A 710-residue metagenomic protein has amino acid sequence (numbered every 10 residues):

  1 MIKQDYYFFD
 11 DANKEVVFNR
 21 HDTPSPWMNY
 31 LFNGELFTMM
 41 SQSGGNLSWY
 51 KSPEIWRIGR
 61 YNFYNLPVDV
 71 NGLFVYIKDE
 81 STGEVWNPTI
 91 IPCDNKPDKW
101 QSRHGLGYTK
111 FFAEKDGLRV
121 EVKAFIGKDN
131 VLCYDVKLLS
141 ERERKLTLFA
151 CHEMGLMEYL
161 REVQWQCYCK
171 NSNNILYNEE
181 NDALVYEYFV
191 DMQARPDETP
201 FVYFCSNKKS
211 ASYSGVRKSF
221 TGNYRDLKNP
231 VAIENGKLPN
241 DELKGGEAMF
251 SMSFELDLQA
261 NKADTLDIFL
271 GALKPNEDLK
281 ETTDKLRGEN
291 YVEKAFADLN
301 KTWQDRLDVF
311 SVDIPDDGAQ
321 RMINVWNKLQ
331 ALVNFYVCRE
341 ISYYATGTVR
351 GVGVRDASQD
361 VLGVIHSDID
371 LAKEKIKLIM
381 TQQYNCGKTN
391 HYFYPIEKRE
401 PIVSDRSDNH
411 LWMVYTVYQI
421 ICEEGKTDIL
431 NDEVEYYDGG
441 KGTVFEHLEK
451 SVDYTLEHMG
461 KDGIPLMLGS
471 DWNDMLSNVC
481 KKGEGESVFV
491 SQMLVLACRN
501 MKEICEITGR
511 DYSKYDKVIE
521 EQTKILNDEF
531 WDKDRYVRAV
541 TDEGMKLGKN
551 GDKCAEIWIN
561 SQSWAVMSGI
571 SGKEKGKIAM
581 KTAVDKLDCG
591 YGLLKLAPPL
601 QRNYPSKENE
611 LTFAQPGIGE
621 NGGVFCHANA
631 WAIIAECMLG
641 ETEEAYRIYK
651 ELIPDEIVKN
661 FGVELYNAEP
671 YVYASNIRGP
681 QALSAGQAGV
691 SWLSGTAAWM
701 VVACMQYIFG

Functional and structural regions predicted by a protein language model:
M1-D356, D370, K375-L378, Q419-E423 (+4 more regions): Anionic coordination/interaction segments
D98, G107-K110, D129, L139 (+4 more regions): Hydrophobic, small-residue-rich alpha-helical packing segments that form membrane-like cores
L138, K285, E289, E293 (+14 more regions): Hydrophobic alpha-helical scaffolding
L139-R144, N276-K280, E423-Y437, C498-D516 (+2 more regions): Inter-helical turn/loop segments and adjacent helix faces that build the functional surface of alpha-helical bundle
C151, E162, N390-H391, M493-N609 (+2 more regions): Catalytic cores of carbohydrate-active enzymes
S311-K328, S367, E374-K388, W412 (+5 more regions): Active-site acid/base region of carbohydrate-active enzymes
S342-R350, T389-N409, Y437-G442, I464-G485 (+3 more regions): Carbohydrate-binding/catalytic loop surfaces
V352-A357, V361-G463, S487-S491, V495 (+4 more regions): Aromatic-rich carbohydrate-recognition surfaces in CAZymes
